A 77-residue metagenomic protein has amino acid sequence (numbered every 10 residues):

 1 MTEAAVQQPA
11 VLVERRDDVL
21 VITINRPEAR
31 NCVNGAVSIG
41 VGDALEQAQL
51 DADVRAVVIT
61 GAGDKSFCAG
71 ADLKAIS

Functional and structural regions predicted by a protein language model:
M1-D64: Conserved CoA-thioester-binding segment of acyl-CoA-metabolizing enzymes
G42, I76-S77: Residue-level signature of transmembrane alpha-helix interfaces in integral membrane proteins
F67: Short Cys/His-rich "knuckle" micro-motifs
G70-A75: Short, flexible, mixed-charge acidic loops at enzyme active sites
